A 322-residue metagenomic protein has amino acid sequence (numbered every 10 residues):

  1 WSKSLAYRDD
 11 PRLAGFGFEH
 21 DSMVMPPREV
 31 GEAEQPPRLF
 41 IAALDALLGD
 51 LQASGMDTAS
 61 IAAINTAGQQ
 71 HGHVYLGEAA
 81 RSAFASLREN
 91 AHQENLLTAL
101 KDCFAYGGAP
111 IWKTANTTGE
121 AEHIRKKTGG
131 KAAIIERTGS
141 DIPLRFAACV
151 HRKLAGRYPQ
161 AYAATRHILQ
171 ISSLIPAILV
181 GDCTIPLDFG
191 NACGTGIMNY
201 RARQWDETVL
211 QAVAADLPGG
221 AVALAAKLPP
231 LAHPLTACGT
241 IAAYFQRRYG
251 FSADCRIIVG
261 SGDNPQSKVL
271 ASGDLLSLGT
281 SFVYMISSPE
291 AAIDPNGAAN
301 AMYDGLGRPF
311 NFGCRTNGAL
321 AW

Functional and structural regions predicted by a protein language model:
W1-R12: N-terminal basic/disordered segments at the start of proteins
K3-L5, G17-E19, A109, G313: Short hydrophobic alpha-helix segments
R8, M23-V24, L306: Compositionally biased, intrinsically disordered/low-complexity regions enriched for serine, proline and threonine
D9-D10, D21, Q69-H71: Short active-site-proximal "capping" loops at secondary-structure junctions
L13-F16, G239-I241: Short acidic/His/Gly/Ser-rich catalytic and metal-binding motifs that mark active-site loops of diverse hydrolases
A14-G31: A short small-residue
P27-R38, A42, A46-W322: Glycine-rich phosphate-binding/catalytic subdomain of phosphoryl-transfer and nucleotide/sugar-phosphate-processing
